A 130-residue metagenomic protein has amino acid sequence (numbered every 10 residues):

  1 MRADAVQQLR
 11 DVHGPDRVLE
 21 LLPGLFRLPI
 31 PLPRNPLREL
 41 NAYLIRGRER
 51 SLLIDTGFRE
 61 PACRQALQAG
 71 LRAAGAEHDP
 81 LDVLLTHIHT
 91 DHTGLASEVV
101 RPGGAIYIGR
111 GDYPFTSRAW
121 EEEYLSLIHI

Functional and structural regions predicted by a protein language model:
R2-P15, E20-P23, Y113-I128: Metallo-beta-lactamase
L9-V12, L19, I30, I45 (+4 more regions): Weak global preference for isoleucine
P15-H78: Conserved beta-strand hairpin/beta-sheet module of binuclear metal-dependent hydrolase folds, prominently
R38, A62-R64, A69-I128: Active-site HxH/HxHxD metal-binding segment of metal-dependent hydrolases
